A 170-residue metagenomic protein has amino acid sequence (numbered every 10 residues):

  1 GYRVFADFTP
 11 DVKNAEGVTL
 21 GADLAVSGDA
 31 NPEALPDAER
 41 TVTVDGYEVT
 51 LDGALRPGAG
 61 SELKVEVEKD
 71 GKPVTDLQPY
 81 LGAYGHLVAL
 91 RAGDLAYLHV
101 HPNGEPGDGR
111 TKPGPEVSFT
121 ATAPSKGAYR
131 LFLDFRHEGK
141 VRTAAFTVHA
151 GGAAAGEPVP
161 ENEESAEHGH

Functional and structural regions predicted by a protein language model:
G1-H170: N-terminal soluble domains immediately following signal/targeting peptides that reside in extracytoplasmic
